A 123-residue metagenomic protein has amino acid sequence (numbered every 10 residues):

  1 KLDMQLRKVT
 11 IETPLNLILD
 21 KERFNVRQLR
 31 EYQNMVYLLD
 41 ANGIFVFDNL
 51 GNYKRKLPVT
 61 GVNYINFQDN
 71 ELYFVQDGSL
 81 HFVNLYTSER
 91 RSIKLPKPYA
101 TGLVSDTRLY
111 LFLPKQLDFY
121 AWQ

Functional and structural regions predicted by a protein language model:
K1-K21, D40-V59, G78-K97, L117-Q123: Surface-exposed loop/turn elements that mediate protein-protein interactions on large endomembrane-trafficking
D20-Y32, V59-N70, P96-R108: Repeated scaffold domains used in trafficking and secretory/extracellular systems, primarily beta-propellers
Q33, A41-N42, D69, D77-G78 (+2 more regions): Residue-level signal for tight coil/turn positions that link beta-strands
F67-N70, V75-D77, S88, L103-S105 (+1 more regions): Short C-terminal domain-edge/linker segments immediately following a structured domain
T101-Q123: Hydrophobic, glycine-enriched assembly/anchoring segments
